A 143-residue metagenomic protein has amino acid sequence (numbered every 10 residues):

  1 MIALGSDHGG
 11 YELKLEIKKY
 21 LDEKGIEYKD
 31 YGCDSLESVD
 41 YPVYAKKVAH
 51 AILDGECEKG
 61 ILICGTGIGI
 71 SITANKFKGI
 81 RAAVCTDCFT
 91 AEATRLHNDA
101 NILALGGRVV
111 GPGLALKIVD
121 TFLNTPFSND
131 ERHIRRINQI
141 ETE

Functional and structural regions predicted by a protein language model:
M1-I17: N-terminal beta1-alpha1 ligand-phosphate binding loop
K19-E27: Short helix-loop-beta junction
E27-S38: A short beta-strand-loop structural module common to alpha/beta enzyme folds
Y44-L62, T66: Short, structured active-site "lid" loops
G55, I63-I80: Compact, glycine-rich, soluble single-domain proteins
I80-D87: Short hydrophobic/aromatic-enriched beta-strand-loop microsegments
C88-E143: C-terminal binding/interaction regions
